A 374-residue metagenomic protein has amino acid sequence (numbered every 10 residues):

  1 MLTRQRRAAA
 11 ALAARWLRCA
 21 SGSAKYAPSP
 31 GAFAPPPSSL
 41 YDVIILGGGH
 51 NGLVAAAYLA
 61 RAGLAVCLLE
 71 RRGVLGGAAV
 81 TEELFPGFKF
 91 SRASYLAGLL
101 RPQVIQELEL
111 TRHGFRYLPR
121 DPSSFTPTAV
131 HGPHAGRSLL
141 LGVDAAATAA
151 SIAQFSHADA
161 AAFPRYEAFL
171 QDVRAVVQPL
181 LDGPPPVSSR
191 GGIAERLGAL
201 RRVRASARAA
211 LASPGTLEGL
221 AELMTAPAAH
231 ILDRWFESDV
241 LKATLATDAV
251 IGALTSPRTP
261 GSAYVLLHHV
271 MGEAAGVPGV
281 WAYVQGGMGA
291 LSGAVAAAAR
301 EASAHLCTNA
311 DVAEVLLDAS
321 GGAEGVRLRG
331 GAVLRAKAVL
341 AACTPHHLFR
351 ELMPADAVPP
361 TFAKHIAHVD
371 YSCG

Functional and structural regions predicted by a protein language model:
M1-P28: N-terminal mitochondrial targeting presequence
Y26-P28, F33-G192: N-terminal glycine-rich phosphate/pyrophosphate-binding loop and immediately adjacent elements
H50, N309-A313, G330: Conserved SAM/SAH-binding loop
P133-P260: Rossmann-like flavin
T216-H230, A274-A297, C307-N309: Short beta-strand to alpha-helix junction loop
T244-T247, I251-A282: Active-site-adjacent "gating/activation" loops or surface patches in catalytic cores
W281-A302, V315-L316, V326-G374: Glycine-rich loop(s) and the adjacent beta-strand/alpha-helix scaffold that form part
C307-E324: A conserved short coil-to-beta-strand element within the FAD-binding core of flavoproteins
